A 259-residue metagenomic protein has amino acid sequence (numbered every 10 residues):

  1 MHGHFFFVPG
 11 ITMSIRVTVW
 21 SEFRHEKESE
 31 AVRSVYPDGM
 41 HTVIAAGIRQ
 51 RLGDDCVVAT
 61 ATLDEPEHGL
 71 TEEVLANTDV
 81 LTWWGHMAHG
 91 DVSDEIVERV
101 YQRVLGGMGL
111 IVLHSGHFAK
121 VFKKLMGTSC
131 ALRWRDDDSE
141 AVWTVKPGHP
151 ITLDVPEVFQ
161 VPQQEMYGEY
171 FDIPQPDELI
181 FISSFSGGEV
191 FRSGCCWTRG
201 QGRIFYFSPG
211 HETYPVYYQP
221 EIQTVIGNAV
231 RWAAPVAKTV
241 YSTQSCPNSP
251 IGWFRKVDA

Functional and structural regions predicted by a protein language model:
H4, P9-T12, F191, R199-A259: Extracellular ligand-binding/catalytic regions of CAZymes and related secreted enzymes and adhesion modules
T12-N77, Q244-A259: Aromatic-Pro/Gly-enriched surface loop or interdomain linker that acts as a lid/target-recognition segment
T18-E22, L113, F207: Short hydrophobic segments within beta-strands
R24-H25, E65, M87-G90, G116-K120 (+1 more regions): Solvent-exposed loop/turn segments at secondary-structure junctions within structured extracellular/periplasmic domains
D55-C56, A76, L132-S208, T243 (+1 more regions): Catalytic beta-strand/loop cores that center a nucleophilic Ser/Cys/Thr and support acyl-enzyme chemistry
D79-V80, G109: Structural motif
T82-W83, V112: Redox-cofactor binding/interface segments in oxidoreductases and associated redox assembly factors
A88-V155: A glycine-rich, often tryptophan-bearing local segment used as a flexible ligand/cofactor-contacting loop or short
